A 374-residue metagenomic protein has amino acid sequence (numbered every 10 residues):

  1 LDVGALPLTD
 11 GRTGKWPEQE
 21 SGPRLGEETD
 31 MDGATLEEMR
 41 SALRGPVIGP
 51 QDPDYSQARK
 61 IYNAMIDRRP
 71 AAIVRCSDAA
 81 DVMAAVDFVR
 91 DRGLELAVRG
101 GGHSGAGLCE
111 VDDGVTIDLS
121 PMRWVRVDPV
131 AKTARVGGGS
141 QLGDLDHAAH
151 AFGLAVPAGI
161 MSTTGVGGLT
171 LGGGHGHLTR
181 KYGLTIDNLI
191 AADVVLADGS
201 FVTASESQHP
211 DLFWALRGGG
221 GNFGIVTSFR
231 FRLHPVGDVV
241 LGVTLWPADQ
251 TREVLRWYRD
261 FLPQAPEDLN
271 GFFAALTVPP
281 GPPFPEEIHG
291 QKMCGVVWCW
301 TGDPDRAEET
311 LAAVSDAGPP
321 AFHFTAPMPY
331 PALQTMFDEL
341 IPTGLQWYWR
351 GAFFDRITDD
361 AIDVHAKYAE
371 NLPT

Functional and structural regions predicted by a protein language model:
L1: Radical SAM [4Fe-4S] cluster-binding motif and immediate context
G4-T374: Soluble FAD-dependent oxygen oxidases
